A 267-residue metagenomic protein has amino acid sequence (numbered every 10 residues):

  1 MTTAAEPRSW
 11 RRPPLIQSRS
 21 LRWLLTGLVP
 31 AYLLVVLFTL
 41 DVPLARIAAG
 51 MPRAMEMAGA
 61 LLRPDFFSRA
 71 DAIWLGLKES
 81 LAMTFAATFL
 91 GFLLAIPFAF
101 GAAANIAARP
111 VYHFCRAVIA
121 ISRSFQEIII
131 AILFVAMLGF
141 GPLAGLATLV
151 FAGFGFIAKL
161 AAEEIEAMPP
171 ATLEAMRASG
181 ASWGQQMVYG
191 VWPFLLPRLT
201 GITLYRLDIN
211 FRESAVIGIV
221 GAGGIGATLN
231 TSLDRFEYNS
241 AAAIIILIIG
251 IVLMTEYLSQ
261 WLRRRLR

Functional and structural regions predicted by a protein language model:
M1-F89, I96-P97, G101, N105 (+2 more regions): N-terminal, non-cleaved signal-anchor transmembrane helix
R53-R63, L75, E79, H113-R123 (+5 more regions): Short amphipathic alpha-helical coupling elements at transmembrane boundaries
T84, T88-I96, F100, A104 (+7 more regions): Hydrophobic positions within alpha-helical transmembrane segments of bacterial inner-membrane proteins
F98-A131, L160-E163: Cytoplasmic-entry segments and transmembrane alpha-helices of multi-pass inner-membrane transporters
I119-G153: Generic hydrophobic transmembrane alpha-helix motif, especially the helices
A136, F211-I248, R267: Glycine-rich helix-loop "coupling/hinge" segments at transmembrane-helix boundaries in multipass transporters
F140-R206, Y257: Membrane-cytosol interface at the C-terminal ends of specific transmembrane alpha-helices in multi-pass membrane
G201, A242-R267: C-terminal transmembrane helix and the adjacent membrane-cytosol boundary/short C-terminal tail of inner/organellar
